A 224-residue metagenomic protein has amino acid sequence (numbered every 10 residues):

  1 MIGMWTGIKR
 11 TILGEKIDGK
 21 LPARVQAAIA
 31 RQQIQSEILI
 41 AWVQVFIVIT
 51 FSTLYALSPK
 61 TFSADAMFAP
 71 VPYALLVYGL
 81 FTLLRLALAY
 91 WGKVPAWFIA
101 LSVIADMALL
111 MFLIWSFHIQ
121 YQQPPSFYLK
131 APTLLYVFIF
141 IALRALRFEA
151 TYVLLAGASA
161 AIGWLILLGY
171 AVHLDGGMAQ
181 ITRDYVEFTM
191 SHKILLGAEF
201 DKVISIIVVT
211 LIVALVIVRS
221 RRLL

Functional and structural regions predicted by a protein language model:
I2-P22: Short, charged cytosolic
A23-E37: Cytosolic juxtamembrane amphipathic/interface segments immediately preceding and feeding into a transmembrane helix
E37-F46, V103-I104, V153: Select subsegments of transmembrane alpha-helices in polytopic membrane proteins, especially boundary-proximal
I47, F81, L109, G163-L167 (+3 more regions): Alpha-helical transmembrane segments of multipass membrane proteins
I47-F138, A160-A161: Hydrophobic transmembrane alpha-helices and their membrane-interface boundaries in multi-pass, membrane-anchored
S58, G197-L224: Juxtamembrane or sensor-core-proximal signal-transducing alpha helices that couple sensory domains to cytosolic
Y90-I99, L143-G157: Membrane-helix interface "capping/anchor" motifs
V103-P124, A150-L196: Hydrophobic transmembrane alpha-helices
